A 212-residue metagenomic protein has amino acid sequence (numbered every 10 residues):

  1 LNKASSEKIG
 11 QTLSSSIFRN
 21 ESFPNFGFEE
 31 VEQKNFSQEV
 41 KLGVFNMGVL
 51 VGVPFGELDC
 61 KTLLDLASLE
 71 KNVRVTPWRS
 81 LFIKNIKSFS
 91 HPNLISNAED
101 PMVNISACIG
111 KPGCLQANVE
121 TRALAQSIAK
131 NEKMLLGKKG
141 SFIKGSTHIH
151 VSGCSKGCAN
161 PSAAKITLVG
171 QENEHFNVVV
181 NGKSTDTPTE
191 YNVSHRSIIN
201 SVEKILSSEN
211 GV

Functional and structural regions predicted by a protein language model:
L1-E21, S162, T167-V212: Mobile "lid/hinge" segments at catalytic clefts and subdomain interfaces of large enzymes
E7-Q11, Q33, Q38, Q116 (+2 more regions): Residue-identity detector for glutamine
L13, I17-A67, N72-R74, S80-F82: Gly/Thr-rich phosphate-binding loop signature of adenosyl cofactor/nucleotide-binding cores
L50-N177, E203: Small-residue-enriched alpha-helical segments and adjacent helix-cap loops that form tight helix-helix packing
